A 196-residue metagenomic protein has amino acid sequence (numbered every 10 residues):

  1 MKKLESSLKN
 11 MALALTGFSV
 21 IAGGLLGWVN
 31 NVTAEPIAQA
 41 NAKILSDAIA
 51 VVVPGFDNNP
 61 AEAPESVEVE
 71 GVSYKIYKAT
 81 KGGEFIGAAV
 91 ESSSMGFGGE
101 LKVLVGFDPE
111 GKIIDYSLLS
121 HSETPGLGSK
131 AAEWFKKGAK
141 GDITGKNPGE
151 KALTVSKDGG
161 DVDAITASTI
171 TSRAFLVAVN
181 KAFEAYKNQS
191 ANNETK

Functional and structural regions predicted by a protein language model:
K2-K196: Flexible, solvent-exposed loop/hinge segments and secondary-structure transition points
